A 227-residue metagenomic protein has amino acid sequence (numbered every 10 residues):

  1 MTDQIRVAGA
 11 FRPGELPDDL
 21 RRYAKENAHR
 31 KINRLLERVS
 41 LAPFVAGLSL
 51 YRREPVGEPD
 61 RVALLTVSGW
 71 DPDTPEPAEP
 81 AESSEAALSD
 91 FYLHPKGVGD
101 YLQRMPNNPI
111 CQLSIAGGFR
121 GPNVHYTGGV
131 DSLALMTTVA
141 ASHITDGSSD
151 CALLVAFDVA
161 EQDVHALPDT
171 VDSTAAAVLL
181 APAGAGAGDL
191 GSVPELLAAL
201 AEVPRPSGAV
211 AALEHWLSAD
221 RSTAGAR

Functional and structural regions predicted by a protein language model:
M1-A134, S142-S149, V155-R227: Conserved "HGTGT" condensation-loop signature of ketosynthase/thiolase-family condensing enzymes that catalyze
T137: Active-site periphery "cap/insert" segments of enzyme catalytic domains
